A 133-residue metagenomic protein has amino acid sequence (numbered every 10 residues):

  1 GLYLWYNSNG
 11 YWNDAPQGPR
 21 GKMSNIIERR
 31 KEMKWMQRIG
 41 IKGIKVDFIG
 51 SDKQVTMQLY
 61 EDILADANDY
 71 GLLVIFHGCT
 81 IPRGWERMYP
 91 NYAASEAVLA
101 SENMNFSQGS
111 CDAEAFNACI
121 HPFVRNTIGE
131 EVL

Functional and structural regions predicted by a protein language model:
G1-L133: Aromatic- and carboxylate-enriched substrate-binding clefts and catalytic-loop regions of carbohydrate-active enzymes
